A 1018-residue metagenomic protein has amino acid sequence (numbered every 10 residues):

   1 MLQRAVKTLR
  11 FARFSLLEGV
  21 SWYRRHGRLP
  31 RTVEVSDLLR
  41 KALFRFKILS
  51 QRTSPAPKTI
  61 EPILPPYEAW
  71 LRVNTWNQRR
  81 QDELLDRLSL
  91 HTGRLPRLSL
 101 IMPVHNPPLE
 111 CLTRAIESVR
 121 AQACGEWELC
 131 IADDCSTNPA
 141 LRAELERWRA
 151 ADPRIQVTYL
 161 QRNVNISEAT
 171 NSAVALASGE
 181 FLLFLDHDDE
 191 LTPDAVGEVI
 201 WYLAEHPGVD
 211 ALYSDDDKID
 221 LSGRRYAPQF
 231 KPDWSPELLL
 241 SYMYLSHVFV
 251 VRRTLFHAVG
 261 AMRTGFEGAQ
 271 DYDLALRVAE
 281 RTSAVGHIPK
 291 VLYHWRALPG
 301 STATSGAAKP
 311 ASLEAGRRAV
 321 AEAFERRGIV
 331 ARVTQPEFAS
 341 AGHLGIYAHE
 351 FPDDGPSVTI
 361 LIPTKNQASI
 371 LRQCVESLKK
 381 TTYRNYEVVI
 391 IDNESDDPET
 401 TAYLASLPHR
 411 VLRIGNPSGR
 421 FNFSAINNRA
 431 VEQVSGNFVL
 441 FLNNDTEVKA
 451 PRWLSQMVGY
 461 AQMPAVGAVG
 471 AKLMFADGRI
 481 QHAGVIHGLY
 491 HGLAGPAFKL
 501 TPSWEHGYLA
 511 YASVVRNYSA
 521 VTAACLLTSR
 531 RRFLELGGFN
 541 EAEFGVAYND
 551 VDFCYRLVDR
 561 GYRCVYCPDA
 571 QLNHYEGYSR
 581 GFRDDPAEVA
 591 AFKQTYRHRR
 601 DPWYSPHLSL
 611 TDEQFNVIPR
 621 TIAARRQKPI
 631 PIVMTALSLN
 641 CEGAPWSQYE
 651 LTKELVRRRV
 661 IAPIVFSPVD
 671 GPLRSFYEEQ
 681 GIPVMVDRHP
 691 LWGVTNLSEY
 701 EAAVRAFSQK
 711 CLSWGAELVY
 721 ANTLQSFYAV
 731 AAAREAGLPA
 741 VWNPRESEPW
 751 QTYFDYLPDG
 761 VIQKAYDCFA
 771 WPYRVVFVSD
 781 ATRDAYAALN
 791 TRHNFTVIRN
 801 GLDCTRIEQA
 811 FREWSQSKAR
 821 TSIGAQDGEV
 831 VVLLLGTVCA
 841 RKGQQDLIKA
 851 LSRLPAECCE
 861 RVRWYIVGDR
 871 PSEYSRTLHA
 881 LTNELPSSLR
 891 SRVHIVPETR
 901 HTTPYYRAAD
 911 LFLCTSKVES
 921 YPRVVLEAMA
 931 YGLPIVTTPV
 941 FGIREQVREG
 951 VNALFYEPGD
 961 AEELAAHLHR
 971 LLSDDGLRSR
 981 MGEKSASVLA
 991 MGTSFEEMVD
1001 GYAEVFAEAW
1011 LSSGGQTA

Functional and structural regions predicted by a protein language model:
G19-G93, K309-G355, D477, H491-N517 (+3 more regions): C-terminal, non-catalytic tails of nucleotide-sugar-dependent glycosyltransferases
E117-E126, E376-N385: Short, acidic, metal-binding catalytic loop of nucleotide-sugar glycosyltransferases
D194-R225, A450-Y490: Conserved donor NDP-sugar-binding/catalytic core segment of glycosyltransferases
G643-K653, V830, T837-R853, L954 (+1 more regions): A conserved mid-protein helix/loop that constitutes part of the nucleotide-sugar donor-binding site
F666, P934-T937: Short hydrophobic beta-strand element within catalytic cores of glycosyltransferases and related nucleotide-activated
A781, G801: Carbohydrate-associated surface elements
E898, K917: Aromatic "clamp/platform" in nucleotide-sugar-dependent glycosyltransferases that forms part of the donor/acceptor
E949-G950, L954-D960, R970-D975: Conserved acidic donor-binding segment of nucleotide-sugar-dependent glycosyltransferases
